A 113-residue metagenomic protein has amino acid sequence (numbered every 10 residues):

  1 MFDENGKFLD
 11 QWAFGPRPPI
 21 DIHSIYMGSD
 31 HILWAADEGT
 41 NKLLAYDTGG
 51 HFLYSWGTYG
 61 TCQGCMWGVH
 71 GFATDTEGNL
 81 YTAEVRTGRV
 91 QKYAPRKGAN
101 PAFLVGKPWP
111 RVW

Functional and structural regions predicted by a protein language model:
M1-W113: Eukaryotic scaffold repeat domains enriched in small/polar residues
